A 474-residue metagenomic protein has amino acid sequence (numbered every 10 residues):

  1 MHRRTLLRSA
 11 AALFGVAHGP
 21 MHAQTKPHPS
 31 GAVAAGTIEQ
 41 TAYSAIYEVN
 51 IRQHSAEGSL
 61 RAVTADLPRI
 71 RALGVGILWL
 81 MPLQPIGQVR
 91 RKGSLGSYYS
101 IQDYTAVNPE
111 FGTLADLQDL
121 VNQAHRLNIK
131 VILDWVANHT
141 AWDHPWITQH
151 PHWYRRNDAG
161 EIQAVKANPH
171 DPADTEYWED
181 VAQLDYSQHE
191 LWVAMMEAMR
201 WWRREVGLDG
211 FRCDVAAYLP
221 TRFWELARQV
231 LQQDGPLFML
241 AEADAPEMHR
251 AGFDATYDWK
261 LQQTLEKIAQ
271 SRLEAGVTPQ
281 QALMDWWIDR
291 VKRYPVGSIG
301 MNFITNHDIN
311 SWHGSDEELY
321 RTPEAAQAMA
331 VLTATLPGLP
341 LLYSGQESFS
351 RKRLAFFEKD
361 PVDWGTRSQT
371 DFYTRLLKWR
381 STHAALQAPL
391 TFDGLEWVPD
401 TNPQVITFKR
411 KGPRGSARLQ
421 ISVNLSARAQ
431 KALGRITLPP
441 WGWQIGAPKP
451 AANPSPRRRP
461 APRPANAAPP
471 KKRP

Functional and structural regions predicted by a protein language model:
T5-A23: N-terminal export signals
P27-A34, R204, D214-G300, L332 (+1 more regions): Active-site-proximal helices and loops of the catalytic beta/alpha 8
A32-R61, A65-G76, P82-V206, W224-Q233: Substrate-binding/active-site clefts of carbohydrate-active enzymes
A45-Y47, L78, V131-L133, F211 (+3 more regions): Hydrophobic faces of well-ordered beta-strands that scaffold small-molecule active sites in alpha/beta enzyme cores
V49, I70, L80, Y104 (+8 more regions): Conserved, mostly hydrophobic/aromatic
M301-N306, N310-P323, M329-R367: Aromatic/acidic polysaccharide-binding cleft in carbohydrate-active enzymes
Y343, S350-L419, L425, P456: Glycan-recognition and catalytic regions of carbohydrate-active enzymes
I436-R458: C-terminal beta-strand-rich structural cap/linker in extracellular carbohydrate-active enzymes
